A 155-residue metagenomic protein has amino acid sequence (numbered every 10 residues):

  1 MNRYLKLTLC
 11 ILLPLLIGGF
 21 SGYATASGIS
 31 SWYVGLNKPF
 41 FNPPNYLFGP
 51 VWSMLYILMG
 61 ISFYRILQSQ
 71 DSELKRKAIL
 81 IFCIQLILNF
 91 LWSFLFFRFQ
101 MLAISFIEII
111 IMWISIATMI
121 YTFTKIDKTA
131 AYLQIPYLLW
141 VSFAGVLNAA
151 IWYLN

Functional and structural regions predicted by a protein language model:
M1-R3, L67-R76, T124-Y132: Membrane-interface helix-boundary motifs at transmembrane edges
N2-Y23: N-terminal signal-anchor transmembrane alpha helix
S27-F40, L154: Membrane-interface helix termini and inter-helical loops of multi-pass transporters
P43-I57, M101-M112: Membrane-interface loop-to-helix entry segments
I57, I61-S93: Helix-adjacent hinge/juxtasegments
F94-I104, A150-N155: Membrane-interface helix caps and helix-loop-helix hairpins in membrane proteins
F96-L102, T118-Y132: Membrane-helix boundary connector in multi-pass membrane proteins
I126-N155: Terminal transmembrane helical module of multi-pass membrane proteins
